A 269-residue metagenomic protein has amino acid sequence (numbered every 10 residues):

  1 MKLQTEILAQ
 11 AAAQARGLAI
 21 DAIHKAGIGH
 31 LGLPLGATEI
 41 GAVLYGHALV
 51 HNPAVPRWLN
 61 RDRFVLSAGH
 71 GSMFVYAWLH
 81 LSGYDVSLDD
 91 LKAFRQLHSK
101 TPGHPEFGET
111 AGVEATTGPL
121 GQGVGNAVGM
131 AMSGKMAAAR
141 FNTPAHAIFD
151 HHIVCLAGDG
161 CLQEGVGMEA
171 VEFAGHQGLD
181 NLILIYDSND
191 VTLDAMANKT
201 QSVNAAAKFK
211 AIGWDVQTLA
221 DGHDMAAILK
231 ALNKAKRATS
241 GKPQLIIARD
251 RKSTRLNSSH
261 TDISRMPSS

Functional and structural regions predicted by a protein language model:
M1-I153: Thiamine diphosphate
L3, S259-S264: A detector of low-complexity, intrinsically disordered, Ser/Thr/Gly/Pro/Ala-rich segments
L18, S259-H260, S268: Residue-level detector of intrinsically disordered/flexible regions characterized by low predicted structural confidence
P53, E109, V113-R255, R265 (+1 more regions): Glycine-rich ThDP/TPP pyrophosphate-binding loop and its adjacent helix/strand module within ThDP-dependent enzymes
H70, D250-K252, H260: A broadly conserved detector of short glycine/acidic/proline-rich loop/turn motifs that flank catalytic sites and bind
L88, L256-T261: Long, leucine- and charge-enriched amphipathic alpha-helices that form heptad-repeat coiled-coil/leucine-zipper-like
